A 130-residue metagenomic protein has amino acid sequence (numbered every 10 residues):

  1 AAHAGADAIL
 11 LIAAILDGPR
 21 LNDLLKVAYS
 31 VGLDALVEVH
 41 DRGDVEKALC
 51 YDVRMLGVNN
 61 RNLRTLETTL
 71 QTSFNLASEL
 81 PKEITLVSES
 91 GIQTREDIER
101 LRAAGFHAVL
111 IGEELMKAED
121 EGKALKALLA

Functional and structural regions predicted by a protein language model:
A2, L25, Y29, L49 (+3 more regions): A structural alpha-helix within SAM-dependent methyltransferase catalytic domains
A2-A4, H40-D52, S88, I92-I111 (+1 more regions): Catalytic cores of alpha/beta
H3-P19, G57-L66, F106-L125: Glycine-rich phosphate-binding active-site loops on the catalytic face of alpha/beta enzymes
A6-D7, V31-L33, D52-R54, K82-I84 (+1 more regions): Short, well-ordered coil/turn segments that N-cap beta-strands
L16-K26, H40-V53, L63-I84, I92-R95: Short loop-to-alpha-helix "cap/lid" segments that border enzyme active sites across diverse enzyme classes
S30-D41: Active-site glycine- and acidic-residue-rich loops that bind and position anionic ligands or nucleotide-like cofactors
N75-E79, R102, K117-A130: C-terminal helical cap(s) of enzyme catalytic domains, especially alpha/beta-barrels
